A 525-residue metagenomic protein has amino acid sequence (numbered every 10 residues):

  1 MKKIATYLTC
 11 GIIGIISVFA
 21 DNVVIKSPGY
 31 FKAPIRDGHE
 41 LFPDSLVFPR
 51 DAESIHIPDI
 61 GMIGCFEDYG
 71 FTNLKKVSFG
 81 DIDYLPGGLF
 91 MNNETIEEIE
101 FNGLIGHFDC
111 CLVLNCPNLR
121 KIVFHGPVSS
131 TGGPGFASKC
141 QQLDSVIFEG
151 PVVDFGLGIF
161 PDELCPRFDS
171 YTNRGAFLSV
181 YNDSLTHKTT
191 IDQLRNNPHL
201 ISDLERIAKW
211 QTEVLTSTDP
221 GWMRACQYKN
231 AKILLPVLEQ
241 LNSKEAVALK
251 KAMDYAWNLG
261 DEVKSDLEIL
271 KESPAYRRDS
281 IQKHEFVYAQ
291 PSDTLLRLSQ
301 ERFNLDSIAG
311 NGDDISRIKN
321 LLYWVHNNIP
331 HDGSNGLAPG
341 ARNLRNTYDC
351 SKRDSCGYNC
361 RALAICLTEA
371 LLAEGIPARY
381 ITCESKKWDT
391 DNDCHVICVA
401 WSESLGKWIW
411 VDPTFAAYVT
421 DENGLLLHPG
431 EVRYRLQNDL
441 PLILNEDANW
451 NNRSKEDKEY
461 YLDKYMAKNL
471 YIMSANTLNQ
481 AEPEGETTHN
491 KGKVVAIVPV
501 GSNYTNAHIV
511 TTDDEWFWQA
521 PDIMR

Functional and structural regions predicted by a protein language model:
M1-I4: Positively charged n-region of N-terminal signal peptides that target proteins for export
Y7-I15: Bacterial N-terminal signal peptides
V18-A20: Boundary at the C-terminal end of the N-terminal hydrophobic targeting segment
N22-M62, F71-Y84, E94-H107, C116-S130 (+4 more regions): Structural signature of tandem-repeat unit edges
F66-Y69, G87-M91, C111-L114, P134-S138 (+1 more regions): Recurring C-terminal helix/loop segment of individual leucine-rich repeat
W257-Y358: Secondary-structure boundary elements
G333-I397, W401: Active-site neighborhood of thiol-dependent amide/isopeptide-bond enzymes
T390-N392, A400-R525: His-Asp-centered catalytic microenvironments across diverse enzyme cores, prominently the transglutaminase-like
